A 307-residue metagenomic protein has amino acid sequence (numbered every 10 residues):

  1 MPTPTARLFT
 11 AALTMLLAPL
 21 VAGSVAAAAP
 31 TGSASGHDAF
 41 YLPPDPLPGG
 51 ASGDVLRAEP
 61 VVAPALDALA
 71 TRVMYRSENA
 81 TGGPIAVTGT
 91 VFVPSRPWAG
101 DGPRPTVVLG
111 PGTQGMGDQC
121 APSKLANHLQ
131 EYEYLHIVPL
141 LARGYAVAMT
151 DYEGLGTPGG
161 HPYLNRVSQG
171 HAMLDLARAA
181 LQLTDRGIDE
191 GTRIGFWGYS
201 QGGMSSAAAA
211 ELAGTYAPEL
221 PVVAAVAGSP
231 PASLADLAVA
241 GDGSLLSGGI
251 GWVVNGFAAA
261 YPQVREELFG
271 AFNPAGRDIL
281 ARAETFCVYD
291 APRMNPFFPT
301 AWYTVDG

Functional and structural regions predicted by a protein language model:
M1-A29: Secretory targeting and sorting signals
A27-G102: Catalytic-loop region of hydrolases
D45, G228-G307: Accessory cap/linker subdomain of secreted extracellular hydrolases
A80, G112-G117, E153-T157, Q201-G203 (+1 more regions): Solvent-exposed loop/turn segments at secondary-structure junctions within structured extracellular/periplasmic domains
A80-G144, D151: Short, surface-exposed "cap/lid" segments of acyl-processing enzymes
P103-T106, A142-A148, G191-I194, L220-A224: Loop/turn elements at helix/coil->beta-strand transitions in domains of secreted/extracellular proteins
Y163-D185: Alpha/beta-hydrolase active-site loop
R178-G248: Primarily recognizes the serine-hydrolase "nucleophile elbow" in alpha/beta-hydrolase and SGNH/GDSL folds
